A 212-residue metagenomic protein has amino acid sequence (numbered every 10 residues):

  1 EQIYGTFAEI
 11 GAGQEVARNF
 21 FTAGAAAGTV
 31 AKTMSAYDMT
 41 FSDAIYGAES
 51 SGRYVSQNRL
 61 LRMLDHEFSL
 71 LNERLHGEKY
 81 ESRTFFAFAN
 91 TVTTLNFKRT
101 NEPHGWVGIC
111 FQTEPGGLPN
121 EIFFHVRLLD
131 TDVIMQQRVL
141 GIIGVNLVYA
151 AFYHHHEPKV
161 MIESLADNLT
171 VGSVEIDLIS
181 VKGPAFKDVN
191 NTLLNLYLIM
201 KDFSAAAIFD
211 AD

Functional and structural regions predicted by a protein language model:
E1-D212: Non-catalytic terminal extensions that flank enzyme cores
